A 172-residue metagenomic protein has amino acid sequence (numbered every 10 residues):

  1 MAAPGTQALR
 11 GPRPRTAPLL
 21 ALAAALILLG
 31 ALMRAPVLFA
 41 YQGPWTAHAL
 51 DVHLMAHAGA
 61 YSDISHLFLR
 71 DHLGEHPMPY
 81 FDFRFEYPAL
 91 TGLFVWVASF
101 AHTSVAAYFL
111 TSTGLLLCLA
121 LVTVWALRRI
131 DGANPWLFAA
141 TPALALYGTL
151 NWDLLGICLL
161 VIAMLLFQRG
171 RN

Functional and structural regions predicted by a protein language model:
M1-D131: TM-lumen/periplasm interface segments of multi-pass membrane proteins, especially the first transmembrane helix
G114-L117, W136-A140, I162-A163: Residue-level signature of the transmembrane alpha-helical core of multi-pass small-molecule transporters
V124-L144, C158: Transmembrane-helix signature of polytopic, membrane-embedded enzymes that assemble or transfer cell-envelope glycans
G148-G156: Short acidic/glycine- and proline-prone juxtamembrane loop motifs at membrane-interface regions of multi-pass membrane
G156-N172: Specific aromatic-rich, kink-prone transmembrane helix
